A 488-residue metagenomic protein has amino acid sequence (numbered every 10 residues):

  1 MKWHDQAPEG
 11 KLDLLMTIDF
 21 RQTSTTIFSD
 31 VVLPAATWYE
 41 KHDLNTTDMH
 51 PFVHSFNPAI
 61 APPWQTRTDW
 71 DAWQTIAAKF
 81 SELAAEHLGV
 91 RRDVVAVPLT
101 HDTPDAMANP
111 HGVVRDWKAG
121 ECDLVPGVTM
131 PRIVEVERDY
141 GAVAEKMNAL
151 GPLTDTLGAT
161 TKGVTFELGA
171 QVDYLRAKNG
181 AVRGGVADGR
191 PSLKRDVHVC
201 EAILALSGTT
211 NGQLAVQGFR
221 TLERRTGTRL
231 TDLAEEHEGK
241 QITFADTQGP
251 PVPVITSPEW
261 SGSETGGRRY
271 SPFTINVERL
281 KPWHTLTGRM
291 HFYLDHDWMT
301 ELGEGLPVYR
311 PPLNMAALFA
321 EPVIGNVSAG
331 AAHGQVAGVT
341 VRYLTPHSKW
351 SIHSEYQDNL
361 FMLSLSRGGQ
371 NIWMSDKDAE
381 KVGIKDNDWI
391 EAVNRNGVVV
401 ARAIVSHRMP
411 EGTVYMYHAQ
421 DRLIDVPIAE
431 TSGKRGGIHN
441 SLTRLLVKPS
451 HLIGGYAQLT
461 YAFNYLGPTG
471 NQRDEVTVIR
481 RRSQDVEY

Functional and structural regions predicted by a protein language model:
M1-I27: Glycine-rich phosphate-binding loop of nucleotide-binding enzymes
T17-D19, A35, P346, M374: Short His-Asn-centered micro-motif
S24-F56: Flexible glycine/proline-rich, aromatic-decorated loop/lid segments
A35, T287, L294, T345-H347 (+3 more regions): Pocket-edge structural micro-motifs
T46, P58-W70, I372: Hydrophobic alpha-helical scaffolding
D71-M130, A187, A202-Q213, Q217-L233 (+4 more regions): Long, contiguous, secondary-structure-rich segments that constitute the structural scaffold of globular domains
M107-N359: Long, low-complexity segments enriched in small/aliphatic residues
